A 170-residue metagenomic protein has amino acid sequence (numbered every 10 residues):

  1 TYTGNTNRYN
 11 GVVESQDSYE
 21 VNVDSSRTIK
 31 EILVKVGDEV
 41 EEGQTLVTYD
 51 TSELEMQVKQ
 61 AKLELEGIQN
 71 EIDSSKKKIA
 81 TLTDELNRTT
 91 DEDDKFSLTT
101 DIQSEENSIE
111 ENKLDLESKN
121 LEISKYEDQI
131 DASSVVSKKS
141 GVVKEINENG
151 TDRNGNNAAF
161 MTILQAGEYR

Functional and structural regions predicted by a protein language model:
G4-I29, L121-K138, T162-Q165, R170: Short beta-strand-turn/beta-hairpin segments enriched in glycine/proline and small hydrophobics that form edge-strand
T6-Q60: Long, amphipathic coiled-coil "stalk"/hairpin helices in large membrane-associated assemblies
N10-V13, D93-S97, E105-I109, S133-K139: Short charge-dense sequence patches
V12, E31-L33, E39-T45, V136-R170: Surface-exposed patches in structured soluble domains
T28, E53, Q57-Q60, E64-G67 (+9 more regions): Residue-level signal for the solvent-exposed faces of long alpha-helical coiled-coils
